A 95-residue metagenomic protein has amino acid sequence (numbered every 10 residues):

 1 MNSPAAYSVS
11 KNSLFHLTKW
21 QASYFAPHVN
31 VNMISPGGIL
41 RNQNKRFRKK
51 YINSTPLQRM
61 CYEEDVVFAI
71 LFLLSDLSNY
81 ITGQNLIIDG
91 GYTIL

Functional and structural regions predicted by a protein language model:
N2, A6, M33-T55: A glycine/serine/threonine-rich, flexible loop-to-helix segment that serves as the NAD(P) cofactor-binding "lid"
S10, T18: Active-site helix of classical SDR
A26-N30, I81-G83: Short, small/polar-rich loop/turn modules that mediate ligand/substrate recognition or access, typified
N30-L40, L74, I87-D89: Conserved SDR Rossmann-fold cofactor-binding beta-strand/turn motif
T55-V66, L77: A conserved structural motif in NAD(P)-dependent oxidoreductases
L71, T82-L95: Short C-terminal tail/terminal secondary-structure segment of NAD(P)H-dependent dehydrogenase/reductase domains
